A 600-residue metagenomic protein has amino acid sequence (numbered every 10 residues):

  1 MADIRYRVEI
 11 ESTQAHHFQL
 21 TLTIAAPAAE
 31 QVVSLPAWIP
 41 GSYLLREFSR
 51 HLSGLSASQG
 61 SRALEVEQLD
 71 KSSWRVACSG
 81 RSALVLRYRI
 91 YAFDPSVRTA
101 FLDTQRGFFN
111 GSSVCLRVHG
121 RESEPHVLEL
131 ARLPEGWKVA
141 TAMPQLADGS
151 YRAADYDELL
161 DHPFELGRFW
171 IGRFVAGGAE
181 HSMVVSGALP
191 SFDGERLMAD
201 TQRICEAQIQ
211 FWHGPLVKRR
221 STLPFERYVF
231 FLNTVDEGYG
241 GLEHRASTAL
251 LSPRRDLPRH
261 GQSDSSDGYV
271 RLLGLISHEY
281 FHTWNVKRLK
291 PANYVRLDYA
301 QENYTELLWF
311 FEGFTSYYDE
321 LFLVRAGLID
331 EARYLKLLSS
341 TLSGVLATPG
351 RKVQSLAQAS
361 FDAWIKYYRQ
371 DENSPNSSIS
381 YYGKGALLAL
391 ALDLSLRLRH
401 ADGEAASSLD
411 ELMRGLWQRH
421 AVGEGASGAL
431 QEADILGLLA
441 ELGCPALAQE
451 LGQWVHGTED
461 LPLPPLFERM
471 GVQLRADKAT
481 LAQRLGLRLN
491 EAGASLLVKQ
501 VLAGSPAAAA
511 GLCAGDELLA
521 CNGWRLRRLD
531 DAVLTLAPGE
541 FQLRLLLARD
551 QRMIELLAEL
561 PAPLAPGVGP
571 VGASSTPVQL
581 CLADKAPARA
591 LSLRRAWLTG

Functional and structural regions predicted by a protein language model:
M1-Q14, T21-T23: Non-catalytic, glycine-rich low-complexity segments
I10-E11, G41-L102, V118: A surface-exposed beta-strand-loop module
I10-S12, I24-A28, I90-D94, R132 (+1 more regions): Beta-strand elements of well-folded, non-transmembrane domains
F18-S49, L116-P134: Surface-exposed beta-strand/loop patches in extracellular or lumenal glycoproteins
P36, R87-L166: Extended, low-hydrophobicity, Ser/Thr/Pro/Gly-biased non-transmembrane segments
R173-L308: Juxtacatalytic substrate-recognition/specificity segment
T248-R255, R288-L289, A300-V353, L546: Post-HExxH zinc-binding segment in Zn-dependent metallohydrolases
D319, I329-G600: C-terminal recognition in membrane/secretory proteostasis and scaffolding
